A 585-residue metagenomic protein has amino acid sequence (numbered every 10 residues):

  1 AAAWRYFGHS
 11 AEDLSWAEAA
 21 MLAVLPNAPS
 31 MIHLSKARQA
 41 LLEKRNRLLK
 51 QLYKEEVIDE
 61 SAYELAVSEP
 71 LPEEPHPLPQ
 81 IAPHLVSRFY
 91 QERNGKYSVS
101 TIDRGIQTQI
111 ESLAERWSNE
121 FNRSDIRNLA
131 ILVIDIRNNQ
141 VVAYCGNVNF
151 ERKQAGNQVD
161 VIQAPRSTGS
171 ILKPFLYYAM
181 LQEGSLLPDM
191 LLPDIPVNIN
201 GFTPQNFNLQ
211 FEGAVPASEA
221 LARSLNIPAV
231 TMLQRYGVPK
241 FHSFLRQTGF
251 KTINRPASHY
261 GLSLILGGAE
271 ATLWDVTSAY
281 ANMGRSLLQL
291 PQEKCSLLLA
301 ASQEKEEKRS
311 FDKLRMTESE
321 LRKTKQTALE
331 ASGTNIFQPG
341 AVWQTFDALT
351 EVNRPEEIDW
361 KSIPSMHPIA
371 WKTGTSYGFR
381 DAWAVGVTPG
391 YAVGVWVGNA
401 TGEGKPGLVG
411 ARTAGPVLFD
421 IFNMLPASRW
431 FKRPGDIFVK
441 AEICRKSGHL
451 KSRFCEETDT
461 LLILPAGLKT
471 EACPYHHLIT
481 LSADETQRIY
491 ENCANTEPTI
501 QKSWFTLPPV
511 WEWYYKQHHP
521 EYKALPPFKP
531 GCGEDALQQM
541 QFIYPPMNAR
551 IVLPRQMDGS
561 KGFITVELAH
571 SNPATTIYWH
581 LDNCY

Functional and structural regions predicted by a protein language model:
A1-S112, C145, Q205-F207, R246 (+5 more regions): Non-catalytic, structured segments within soluble enzyme domains
E12, P75-Y90, L186-F241, R285 (+3 more regions): Conserved catalytic neighborhood of penicillin-recognizing serine enzymes
L14, V86, T101, S124-Q154 (+1 more regions): A short, well-structured edge-of-sheet supersecondary motif
S15, I102-D135, S218-L221, Q234: Beta-lactamase-like hydrolase cores
A17-N27, L48, L113-A114, I136-V142 (+5 more regions): Active-site-proximal alpha-helical segments within enzyme catalytic domains
S35, L41, P70-L71, F250-A300 (+5 more regions): Active-site-proximal helix/loop microenvironment of the serine DD-peptidase/beta-lactamase transpeptidase fold
L52, I110, N139, D160-L192 (+5 more regions): Active-site SXXK
L299-K305, D312-G333, I369-Y585: Soluble, non-transmembrane domains of envelope/secretory-pathway proteins that act on or interact with carbohydrate
